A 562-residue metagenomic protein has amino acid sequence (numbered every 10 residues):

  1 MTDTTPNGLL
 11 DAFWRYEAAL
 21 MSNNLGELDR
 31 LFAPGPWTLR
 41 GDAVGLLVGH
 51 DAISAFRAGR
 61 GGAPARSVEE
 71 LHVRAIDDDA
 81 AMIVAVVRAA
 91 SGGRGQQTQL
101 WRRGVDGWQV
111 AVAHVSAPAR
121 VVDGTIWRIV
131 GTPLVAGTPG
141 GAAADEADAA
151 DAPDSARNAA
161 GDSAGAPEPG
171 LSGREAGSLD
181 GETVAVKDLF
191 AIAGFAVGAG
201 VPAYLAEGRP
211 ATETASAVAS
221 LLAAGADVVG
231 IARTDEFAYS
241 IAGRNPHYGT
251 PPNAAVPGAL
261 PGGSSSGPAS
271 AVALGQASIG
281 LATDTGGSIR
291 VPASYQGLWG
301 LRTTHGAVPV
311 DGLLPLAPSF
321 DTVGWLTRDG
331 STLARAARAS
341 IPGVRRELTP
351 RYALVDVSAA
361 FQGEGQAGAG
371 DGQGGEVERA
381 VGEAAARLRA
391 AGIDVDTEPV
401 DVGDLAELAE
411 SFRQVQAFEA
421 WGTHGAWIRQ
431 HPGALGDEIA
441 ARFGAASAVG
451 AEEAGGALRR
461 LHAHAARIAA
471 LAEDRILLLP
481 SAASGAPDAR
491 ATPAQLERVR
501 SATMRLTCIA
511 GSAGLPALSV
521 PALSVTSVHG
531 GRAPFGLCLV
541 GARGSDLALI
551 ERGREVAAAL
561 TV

Functional and structural regions predicted by a protein language model:
G8, L39, L47, D51-R94: Surface-exposed, charged secondary-structure patches
L10-M21, D29-G45, D284: Short, solvent-exposed secondary-structure junction/capping segments
A75-D77, V84-A85, Q99-V112, A117-A269 (+1 more regions): Gly/Ser-rich catalytic/binding loops embedded in alpha/beta enzyme cores
S116-T125, I279, T285-A360, Q366 (+2 more regions): Structural helix-boundary/capping segments
A119-L179, A339-M504: Amidase signature
V186, V228-R233, L281-T283, E398-P399 (+1 more regions): General beta-strand structural signal in soluble alpha/beta enzymes
A269-I279, G511-A513: Alpha-helix C-terminal capping segments
A334, G455-V562: Glycine-rich, small-residue loops and helix-cap segments that act as flexible hinges at active-site edges
